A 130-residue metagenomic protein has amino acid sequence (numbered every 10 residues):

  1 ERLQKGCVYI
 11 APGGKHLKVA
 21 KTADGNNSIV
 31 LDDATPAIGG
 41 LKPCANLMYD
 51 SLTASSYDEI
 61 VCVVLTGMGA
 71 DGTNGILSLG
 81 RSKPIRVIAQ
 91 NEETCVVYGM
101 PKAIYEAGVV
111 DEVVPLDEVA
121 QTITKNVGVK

Functional and structural regions predicted by a protein language model:
E1-K130: Conserved acid/base catalytic micro-environments in cytosolic active-site loops
